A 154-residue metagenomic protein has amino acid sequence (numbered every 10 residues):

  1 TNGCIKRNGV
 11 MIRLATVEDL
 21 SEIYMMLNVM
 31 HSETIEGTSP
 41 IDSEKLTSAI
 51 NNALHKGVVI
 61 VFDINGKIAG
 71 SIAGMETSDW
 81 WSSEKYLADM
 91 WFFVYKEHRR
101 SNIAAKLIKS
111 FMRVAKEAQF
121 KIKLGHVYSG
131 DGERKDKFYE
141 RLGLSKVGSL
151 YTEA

Functional and structural regions predicted by a protein language model:
N2-I41: Short amphipathic alpha-helix that is part of the acyltransferase structural core
A49-V61: A short helix-loop-beta-strand connector motif used in the catalytic cores of GNAT acetyltransferases and, in some
V61, K67-E76: Conserved beta-strand in the GNAT
S78-D89, V147: A conserved beta-turn-beta hairpin within the catalytic core of GNAT-like acetyltransferases that forms part
M90-R100: A short, internal acetyl-CoA/4′-phosphopantetheine-binding micro-motif in the GNAT/acyltransferase core
K106-K121: Conserved acyl-CoA
K123-K135, T152-A154: Conserved beta-strand-loop-alpha-helix junction that forms the acyl-donor binding cleft
F138-S149: Conserved acetyl-CoA-binding loop of GNAT-fold acetyltransferases
